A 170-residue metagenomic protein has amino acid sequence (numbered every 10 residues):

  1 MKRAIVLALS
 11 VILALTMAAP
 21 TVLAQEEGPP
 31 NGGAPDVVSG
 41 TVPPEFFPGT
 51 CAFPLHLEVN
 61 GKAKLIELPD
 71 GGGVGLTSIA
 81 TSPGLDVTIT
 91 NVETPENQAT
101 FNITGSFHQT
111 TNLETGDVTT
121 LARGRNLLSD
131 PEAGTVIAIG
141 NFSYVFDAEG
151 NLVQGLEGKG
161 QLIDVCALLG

Functional and structural regions predicted by a protein language model:
M1-A8: Bacterial N-terminal signal peptides that target proteins for export
A8-M17: Bacterial N-terminal signal peptides
P20-A24: Sec/Tat signal peptide C-region and signal peptidase I cleavage site
Q25-G170: Beta-strand-enriched cores of mature, soluble protein domains
